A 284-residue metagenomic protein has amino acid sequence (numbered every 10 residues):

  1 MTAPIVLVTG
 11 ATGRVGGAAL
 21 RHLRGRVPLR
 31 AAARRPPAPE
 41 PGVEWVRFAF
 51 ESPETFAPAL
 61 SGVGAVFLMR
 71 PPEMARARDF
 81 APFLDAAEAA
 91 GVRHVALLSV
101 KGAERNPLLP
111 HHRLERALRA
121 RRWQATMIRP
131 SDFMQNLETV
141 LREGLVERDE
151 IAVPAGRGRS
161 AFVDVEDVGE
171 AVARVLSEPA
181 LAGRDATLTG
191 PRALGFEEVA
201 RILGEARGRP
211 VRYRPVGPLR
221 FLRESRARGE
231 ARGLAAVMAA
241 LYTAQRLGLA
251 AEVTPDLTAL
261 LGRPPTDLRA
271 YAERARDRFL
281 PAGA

Functional and structural regions predicted by a protein language model:
T2-A31, R35, P41, E51-P53 (+9 more regions): Oxidoreductase cofactor-interface core, primarily capturing Rossmann-like NAD(P)-dependent enzymes
E44-R47: Conserved SAM-binding strand-loop segment of SAM-dependent methyltransferases
S99-V100, P264: Catalytic nucleophile serine of serine hydrolases, specifically the conserved "nucleophile elbow" pentapeptide
L219-A284: A hydrophobic C-terminal alpha-helical subdomain
